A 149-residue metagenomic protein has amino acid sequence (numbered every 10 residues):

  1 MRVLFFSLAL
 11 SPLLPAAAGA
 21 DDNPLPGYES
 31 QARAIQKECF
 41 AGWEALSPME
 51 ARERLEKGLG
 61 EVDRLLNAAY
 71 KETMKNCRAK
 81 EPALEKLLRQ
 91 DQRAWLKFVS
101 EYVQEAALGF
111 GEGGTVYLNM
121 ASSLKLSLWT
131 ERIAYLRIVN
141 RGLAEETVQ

Functional and structural regions predicted by a protein language model:
L4-P15: Bacterial N-terminal signal peptides
A18-Q149: N-terminal alpha-helical modules
